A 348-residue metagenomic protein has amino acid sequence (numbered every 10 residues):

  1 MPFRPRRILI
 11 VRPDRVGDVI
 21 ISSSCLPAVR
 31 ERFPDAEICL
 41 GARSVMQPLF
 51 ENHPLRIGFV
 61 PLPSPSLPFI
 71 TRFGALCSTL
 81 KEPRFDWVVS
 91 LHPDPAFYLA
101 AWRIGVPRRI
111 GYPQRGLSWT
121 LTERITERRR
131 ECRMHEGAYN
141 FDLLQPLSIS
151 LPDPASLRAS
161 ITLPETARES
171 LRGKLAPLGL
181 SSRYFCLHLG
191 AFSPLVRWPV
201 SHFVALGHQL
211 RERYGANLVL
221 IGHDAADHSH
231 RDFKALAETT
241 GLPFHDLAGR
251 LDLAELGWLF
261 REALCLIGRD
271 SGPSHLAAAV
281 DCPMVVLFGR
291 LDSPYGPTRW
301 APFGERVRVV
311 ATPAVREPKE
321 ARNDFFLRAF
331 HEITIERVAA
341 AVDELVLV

Functional and structural regions predicted by a protein language model:
M1-V348: Catalytic machinery of carbohydrate-active enzymes, primarily nucleotide-sugar-dependent glycosyltransferases
